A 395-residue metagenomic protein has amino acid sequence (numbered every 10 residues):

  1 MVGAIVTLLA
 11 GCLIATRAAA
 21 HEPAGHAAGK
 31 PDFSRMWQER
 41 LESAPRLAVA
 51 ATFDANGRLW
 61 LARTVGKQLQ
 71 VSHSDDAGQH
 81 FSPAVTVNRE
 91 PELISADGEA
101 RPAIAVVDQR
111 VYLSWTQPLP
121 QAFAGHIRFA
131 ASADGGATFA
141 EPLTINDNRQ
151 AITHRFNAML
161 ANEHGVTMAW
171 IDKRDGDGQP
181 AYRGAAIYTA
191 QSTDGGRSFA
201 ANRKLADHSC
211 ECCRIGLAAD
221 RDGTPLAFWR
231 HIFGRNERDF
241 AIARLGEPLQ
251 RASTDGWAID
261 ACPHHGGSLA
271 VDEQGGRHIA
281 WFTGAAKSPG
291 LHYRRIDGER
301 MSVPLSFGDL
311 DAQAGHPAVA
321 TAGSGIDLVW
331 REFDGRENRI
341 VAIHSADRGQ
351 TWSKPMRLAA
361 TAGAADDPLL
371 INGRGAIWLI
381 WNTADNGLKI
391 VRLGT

Functional and structural regions predicted by a protein language model:
M1-I5: Bacterial N-terminal signal peptides that target proteins for export
T7-L8, A18: Cleavable N-terminal signal peptides
H21-T395: Extracellular, repeat-based ectodomains that mediate carbohydrate processing or recognition
